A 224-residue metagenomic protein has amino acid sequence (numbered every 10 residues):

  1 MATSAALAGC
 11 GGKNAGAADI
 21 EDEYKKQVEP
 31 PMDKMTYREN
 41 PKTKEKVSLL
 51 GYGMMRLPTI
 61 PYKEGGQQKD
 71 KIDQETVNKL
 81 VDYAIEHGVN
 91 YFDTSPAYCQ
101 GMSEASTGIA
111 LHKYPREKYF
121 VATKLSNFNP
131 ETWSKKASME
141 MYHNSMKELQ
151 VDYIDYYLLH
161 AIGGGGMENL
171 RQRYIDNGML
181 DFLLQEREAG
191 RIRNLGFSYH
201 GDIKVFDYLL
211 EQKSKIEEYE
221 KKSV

Functional and structural regions predicted by a protein language model:
A2-Y119, F182, E188: N-terminal binding-site loop/beta-alpha segment at the start of enzyme catalytic domains that lines or forms
N14, N40, N78, N90 (+5 more regions): Detector for Asparagine
M55-L57, S95-A97, K124-F128, L159-I162 (+1 more regions): Active-site beta-loop-alpha junctions enriched in small/polar residues
P61, T132-V224: Glycine/proline-rich, positively charged, aromatic-decorated active-site loop/lid region on the catalytic face
Q68, A97-Y98, N129, L170 (+1 more regions): Short N-terminal micro-motifs specific to bacterial/archaeal maturation and metal-cluster initiation sites
M102-S103, P130-S134: Secondary-structure boundary/capping motif
